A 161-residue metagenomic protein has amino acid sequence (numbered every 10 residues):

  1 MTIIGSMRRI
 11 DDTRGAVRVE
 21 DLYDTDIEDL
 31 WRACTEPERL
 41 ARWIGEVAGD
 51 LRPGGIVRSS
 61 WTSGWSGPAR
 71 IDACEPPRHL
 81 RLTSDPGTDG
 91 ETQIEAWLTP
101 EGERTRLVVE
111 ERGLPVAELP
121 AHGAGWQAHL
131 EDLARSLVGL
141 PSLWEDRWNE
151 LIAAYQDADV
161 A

Functional and structural regions predicted by a protein language model:
M1-D11, G102-R106, E111-A161: Terminal "cap-and-tail" regions of soluble proteins that handle hydrophobic small molecules
M1-V47: Hydrophobic ligand-binding cavity/cleft-lining segments
D24, P37, D50-L51, W65 (+1 more regions): Alpha-helix N-cap/helix-start and coil->helix boundary motif
T25, D89, A117-P120: Residues at secondary-structure transition points
A41, G45-P53, R58-P115: Hydrophobic-ligand binding "helix-grip"
